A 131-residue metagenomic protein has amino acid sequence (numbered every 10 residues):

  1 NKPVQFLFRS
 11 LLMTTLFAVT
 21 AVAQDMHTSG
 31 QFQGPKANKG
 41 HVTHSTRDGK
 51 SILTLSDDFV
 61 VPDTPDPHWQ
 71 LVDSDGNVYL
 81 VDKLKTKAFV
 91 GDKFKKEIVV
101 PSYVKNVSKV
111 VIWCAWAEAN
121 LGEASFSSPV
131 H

Functional and structural regions predicted by a protein language model:
N1-F6: N-terminal secretory signal peptides that target proteins for export/translocation
R9-A18: Bacterial N-terminal signal peptides
A23-G49, K83-L84, H131: Transition segment at domain starts
T54-F59: Short amphipathic, basic-aromatic surface patches that mediate peripheral association with negatively charged
H68-V72: Beta-strand signatures of extracellular beta-sandwich domains
D73-N77, W116, V130: Solvent-exposed strand-loop boundary residues in beta-sheet-rich modules
N77-K105: An anionic, turn-rich surface loop/hairpin at beta-sheet edges that serves as a generic interaction/coordination patch
V100-S125: Short, exposed beta-strand-loop hairpins at the edges of beta-sheets in extracellular/periplasmic proteins
